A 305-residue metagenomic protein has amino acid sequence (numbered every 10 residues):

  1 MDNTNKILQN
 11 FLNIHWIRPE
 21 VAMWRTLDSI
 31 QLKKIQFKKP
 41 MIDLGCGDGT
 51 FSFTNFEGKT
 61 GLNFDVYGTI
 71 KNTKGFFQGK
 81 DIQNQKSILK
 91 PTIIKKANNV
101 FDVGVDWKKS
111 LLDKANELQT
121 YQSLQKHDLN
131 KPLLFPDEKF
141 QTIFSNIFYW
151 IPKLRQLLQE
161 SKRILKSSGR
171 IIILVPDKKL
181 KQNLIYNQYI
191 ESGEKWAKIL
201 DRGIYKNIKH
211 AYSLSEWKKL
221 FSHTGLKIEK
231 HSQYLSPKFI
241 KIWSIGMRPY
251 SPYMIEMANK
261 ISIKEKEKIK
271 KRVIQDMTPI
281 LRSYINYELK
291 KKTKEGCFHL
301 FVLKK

Functional and structural regions predicted by a protein language model:
M1-K34: Class I SAM-dependent methyltransferase Rossmann-like catalytic core, especially the SAM/SAH-binding loop
G49-K131: Class I SAM-dependent methyltransferase SAM/SAH-binding core
N130-I143: A short acidic, Gly/Pro-enriched loop at the edge of an enzyme's catalytic core that lines a small-molecule cofactor
T142-K153: A short SAM/SAH-binding and catalytic strip from SAM-dependent methyltransferases
R155-S167: A short glycine-rich, Lys/Arg-flanked "PGG" loop and its adjoining helix->strand segment in the class I
I172-A197: Conserved class I S-adenosyl-L-methionine
L200-E216: Acceptor-substrate binding/catalytic loop of class I
Y234-K305: A C-terminal cap/extension of S-adenosyl-L-methionine-dependent methyltransferases that defines the acceptor-substrate
